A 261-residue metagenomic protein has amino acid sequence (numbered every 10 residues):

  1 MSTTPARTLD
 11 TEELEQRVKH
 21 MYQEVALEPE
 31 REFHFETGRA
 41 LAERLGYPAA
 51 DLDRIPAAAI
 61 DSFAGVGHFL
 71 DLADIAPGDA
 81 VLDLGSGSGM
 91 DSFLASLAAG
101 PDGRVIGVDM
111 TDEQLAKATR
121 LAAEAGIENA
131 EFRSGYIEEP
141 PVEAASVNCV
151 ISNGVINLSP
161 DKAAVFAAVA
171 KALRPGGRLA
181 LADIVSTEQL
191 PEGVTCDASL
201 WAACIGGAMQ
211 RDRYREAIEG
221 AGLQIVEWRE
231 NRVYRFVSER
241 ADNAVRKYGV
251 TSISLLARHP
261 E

Functional and structural regions predicted by a protein language model:
M1-L45: N-terminal auxiliary segments of SAM/dcSAM-dependent transferases
F35-A80, D91-L94, A98: Conserved alpha-helix/loop element of class I SAM-dependent methyltransferases that forms part of the SAM/SAH-binding
P77, E138-C149: A short acidic, Gly/Pro-enriched loop at the edge of an enzyme's catalytic core that lines a small-molecule cofactor
A125-E138: Conserved SAM-binding strand-loop segment of SAM-dependent methyltransferases
N148-D161: A short SAM/SAH-binding and catalytic strip from SAM-dependent methyltransferases
A163-R178: A short glycine-rich, Lys/Arg-flanked "PGG" loop and its adjoining helix->strand segment in the class I
V185-I205: Short, glycine-/aromatic-enriched active-site segment of Class I SAM-dependent methyltransferases
G206-W228: Short alpha-helix
